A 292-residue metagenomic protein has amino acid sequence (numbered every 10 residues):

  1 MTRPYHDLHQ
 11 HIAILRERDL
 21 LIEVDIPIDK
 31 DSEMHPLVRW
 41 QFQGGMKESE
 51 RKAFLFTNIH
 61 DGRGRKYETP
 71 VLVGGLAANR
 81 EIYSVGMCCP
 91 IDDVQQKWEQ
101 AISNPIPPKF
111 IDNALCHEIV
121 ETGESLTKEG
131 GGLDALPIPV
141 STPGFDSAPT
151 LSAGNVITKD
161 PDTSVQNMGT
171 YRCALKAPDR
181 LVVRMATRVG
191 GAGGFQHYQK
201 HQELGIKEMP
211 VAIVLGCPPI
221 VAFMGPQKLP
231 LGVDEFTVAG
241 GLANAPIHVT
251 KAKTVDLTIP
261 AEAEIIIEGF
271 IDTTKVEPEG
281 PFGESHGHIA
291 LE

Functional and structural regions predicted by a protein language model:
M1-F282, H286-E292: Extended, highly charged
